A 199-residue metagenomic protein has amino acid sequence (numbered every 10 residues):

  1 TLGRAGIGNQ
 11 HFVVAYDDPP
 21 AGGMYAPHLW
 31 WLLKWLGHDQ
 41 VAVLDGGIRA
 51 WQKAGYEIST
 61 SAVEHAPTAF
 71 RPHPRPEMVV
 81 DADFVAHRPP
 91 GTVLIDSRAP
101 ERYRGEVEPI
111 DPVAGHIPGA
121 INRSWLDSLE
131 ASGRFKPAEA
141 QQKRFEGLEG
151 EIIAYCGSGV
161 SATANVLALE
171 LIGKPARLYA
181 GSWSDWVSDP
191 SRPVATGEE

Functional and structural regions predicted by a protein language model:
T1-F84, E106, S161, N165-R177 (+1 more regions): Thiolate-centered catalytic microenvironments shared by cysteine-dependent enzyme domains
T1-N9, G22, A86-L148, S188 (+1 more regions): Positively charged, proline/Ser/Thr-rich regional signature most characteristic of the Rhodanese/CDC25-like
V14, A42, V93-I95, I121-R123 (+2 more regions): Hydrophobic/aromatic beta-strand patches that form the interior of the parallel beta-sheet core in alpha/beta enzyme
D17-D18, S97-A99, G157: Short, well-ordered beta-to-alpha junction loops that form the rim of enzyme active sites and present histidine/acidic
H38-Q40, G91, I117-G119, G173-P175 (+1 more regions): A generic structural signal for alpha->beta connector loops
A50-W51, S128-E130, S184-D185: A short acidic, often aromatic-flanked loop/helix-cap motif at beta-alpha or helix-coil junctions that lines enzyme
E149-A154, V160-V166, E170-I172, S188-S191: C-terminal soluble interaction/assembly domains
K174-E199: Extended hydrophobic/aromatic segments used for targeting, binding, or gating
